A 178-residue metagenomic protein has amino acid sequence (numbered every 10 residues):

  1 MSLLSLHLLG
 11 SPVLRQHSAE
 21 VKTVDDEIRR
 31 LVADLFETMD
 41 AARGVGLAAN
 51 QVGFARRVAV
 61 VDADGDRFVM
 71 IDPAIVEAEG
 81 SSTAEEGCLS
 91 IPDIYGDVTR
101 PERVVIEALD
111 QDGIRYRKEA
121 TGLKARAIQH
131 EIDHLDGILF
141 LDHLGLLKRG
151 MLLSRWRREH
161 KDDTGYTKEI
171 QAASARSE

Functional and structural regions predicted by a protein language model:
M1-E178: Positively charged
